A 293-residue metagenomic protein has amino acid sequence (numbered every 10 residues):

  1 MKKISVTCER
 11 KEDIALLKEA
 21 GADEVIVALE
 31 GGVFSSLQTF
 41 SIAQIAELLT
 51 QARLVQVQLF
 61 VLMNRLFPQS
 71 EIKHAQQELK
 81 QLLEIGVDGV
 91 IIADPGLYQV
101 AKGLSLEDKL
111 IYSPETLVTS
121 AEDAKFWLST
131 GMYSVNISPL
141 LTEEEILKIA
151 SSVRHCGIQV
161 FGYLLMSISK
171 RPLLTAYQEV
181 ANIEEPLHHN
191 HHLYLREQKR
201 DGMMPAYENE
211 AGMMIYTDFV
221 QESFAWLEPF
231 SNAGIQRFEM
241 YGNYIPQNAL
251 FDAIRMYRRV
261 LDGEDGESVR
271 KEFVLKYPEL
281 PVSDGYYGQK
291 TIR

Functional and structural regions predicted by a protein language model:
M1-T116, N136, E143-R293: Active-site pocket-lining/capping segments in soluble small-molecule metabolic enzymes
S120-E122: Conserved nucleotide-cofactor-binding alpha/beta core module
G131-M132: As written
